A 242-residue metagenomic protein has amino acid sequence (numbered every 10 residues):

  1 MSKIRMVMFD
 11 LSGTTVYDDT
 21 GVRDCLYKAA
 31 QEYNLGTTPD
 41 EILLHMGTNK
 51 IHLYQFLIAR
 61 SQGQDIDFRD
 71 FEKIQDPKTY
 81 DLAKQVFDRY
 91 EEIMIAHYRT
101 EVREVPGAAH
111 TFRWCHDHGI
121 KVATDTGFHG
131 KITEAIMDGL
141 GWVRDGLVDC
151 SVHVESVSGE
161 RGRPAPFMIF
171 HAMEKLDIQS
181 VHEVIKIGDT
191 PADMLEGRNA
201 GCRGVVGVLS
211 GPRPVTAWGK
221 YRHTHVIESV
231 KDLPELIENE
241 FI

Functional and structural regions predicted by a protein language model:
M1-V7, A109, R113, H129-I242: Asp-based, Mg2+/Mn2+-dependent phosphohydrolase catalytic module
S2-H118, E134: N-terminal helical cap/lid subdomain that shapes the substrate entry/recognition surface in HAD-like hydrolases
Y17, V102, T124, V184-I185 (+1 more regions): Residue-level marker of alpha-helix boundaries and capping positions
T20, G36, K84, V102 (+4 more regions): Non-catalytic, surface-exposed connector residues within folded enzymatic/regulatory domains
H45, D125-G127, I187: Structural motif
